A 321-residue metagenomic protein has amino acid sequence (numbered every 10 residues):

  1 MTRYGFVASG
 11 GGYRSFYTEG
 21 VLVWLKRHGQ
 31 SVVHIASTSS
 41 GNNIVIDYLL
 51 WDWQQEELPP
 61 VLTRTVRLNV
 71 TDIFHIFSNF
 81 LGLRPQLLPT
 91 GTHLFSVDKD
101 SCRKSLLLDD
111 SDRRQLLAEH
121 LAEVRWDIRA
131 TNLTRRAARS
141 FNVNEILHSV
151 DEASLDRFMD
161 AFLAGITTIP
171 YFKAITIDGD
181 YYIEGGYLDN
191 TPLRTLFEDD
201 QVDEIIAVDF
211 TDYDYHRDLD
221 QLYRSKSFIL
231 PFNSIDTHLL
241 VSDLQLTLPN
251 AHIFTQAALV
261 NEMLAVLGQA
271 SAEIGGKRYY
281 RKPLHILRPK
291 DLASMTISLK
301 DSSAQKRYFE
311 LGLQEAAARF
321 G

Functional and structural regions predicted by a protein language model:
M1-T38, I46-G321: Patatin-like phospholipase
